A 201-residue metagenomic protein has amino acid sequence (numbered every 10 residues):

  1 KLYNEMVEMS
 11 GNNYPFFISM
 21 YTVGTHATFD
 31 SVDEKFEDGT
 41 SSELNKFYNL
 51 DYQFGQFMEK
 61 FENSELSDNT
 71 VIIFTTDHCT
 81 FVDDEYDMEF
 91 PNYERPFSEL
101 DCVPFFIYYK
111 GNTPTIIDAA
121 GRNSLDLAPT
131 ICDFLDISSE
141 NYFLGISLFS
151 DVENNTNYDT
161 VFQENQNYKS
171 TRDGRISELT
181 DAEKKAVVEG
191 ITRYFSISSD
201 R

Functional and structural regions predicted by a protein language model:
K1-R201: Solvent-exposed soluble domains appended to multi-pass membrane proteins
